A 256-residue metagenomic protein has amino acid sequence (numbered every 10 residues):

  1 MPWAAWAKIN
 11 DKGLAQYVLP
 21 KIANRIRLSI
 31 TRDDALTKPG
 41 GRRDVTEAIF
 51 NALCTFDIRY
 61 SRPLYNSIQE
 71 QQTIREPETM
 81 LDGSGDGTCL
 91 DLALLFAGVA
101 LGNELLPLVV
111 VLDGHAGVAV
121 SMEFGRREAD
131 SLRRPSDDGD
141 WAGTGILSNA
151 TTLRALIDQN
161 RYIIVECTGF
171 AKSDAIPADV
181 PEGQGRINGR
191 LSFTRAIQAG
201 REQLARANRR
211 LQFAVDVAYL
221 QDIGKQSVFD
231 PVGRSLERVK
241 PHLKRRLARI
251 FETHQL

Functional and structural regions predicted by a protein language model:
M1-L256: A structural boundary/capping signal
